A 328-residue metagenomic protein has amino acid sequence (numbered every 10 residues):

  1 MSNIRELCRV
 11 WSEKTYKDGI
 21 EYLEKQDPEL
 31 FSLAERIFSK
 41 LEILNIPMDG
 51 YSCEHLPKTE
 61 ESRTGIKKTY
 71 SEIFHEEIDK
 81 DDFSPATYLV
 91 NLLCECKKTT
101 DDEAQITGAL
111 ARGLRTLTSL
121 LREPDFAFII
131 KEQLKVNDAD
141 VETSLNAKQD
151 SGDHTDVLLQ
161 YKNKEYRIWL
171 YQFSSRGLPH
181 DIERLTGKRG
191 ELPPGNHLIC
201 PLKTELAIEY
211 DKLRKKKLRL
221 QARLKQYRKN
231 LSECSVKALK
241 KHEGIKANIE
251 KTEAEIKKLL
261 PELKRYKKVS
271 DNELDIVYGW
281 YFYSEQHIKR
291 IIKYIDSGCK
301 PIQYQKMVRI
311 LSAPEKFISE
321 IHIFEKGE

Functional and structural regions predicted by a protein language model:
M1-E95, E328: Nuclease-adjacent, charged terminal/linker segments that flank catalytic cores
S2, K14, K25-S32, P57 (+13 more regions): Alpha-helix boundary/N-cap detector
R5-Y16, Q105-D125, S144-D150: A short, highly charged nucleic-acid-interacting micro-segment common to nuclease and nuclease-linked defense proteins
D82-K131: A short mid-domain helix/strand-loop element embedded in enzyme catalytic domains that forms or borders the active-site
R112-T116, S235-V236, P301, S312-E328: Acidic, metal-dependent phosphodiester-chemistry machinery of nucleic-acid enzymes
R122-P179: Catalytic centers of nucleases
L170-K229, E233, N248-K251, E255-Y304 (+1 more regions): Catalytic cores of nucleic-acid endonucleases
K229-E243: Charged, low-complexity interaction regions
